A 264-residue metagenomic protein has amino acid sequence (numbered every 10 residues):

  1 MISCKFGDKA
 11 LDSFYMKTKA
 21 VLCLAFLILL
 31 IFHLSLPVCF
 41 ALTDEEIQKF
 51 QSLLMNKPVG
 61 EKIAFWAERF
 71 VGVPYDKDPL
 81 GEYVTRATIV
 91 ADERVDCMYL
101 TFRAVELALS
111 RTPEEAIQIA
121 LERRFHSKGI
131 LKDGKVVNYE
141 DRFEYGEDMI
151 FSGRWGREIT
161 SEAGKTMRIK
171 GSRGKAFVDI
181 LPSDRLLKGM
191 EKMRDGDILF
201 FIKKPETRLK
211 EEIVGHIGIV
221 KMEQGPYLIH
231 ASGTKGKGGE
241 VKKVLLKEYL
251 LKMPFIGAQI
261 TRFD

Functional and structural regions predicted by a protein language model:
K5, K9-D12: Short, positively charged and aromatic/hydrophobic N-terminal segments
S13-A20: Positively charged n-region of N-terminal signal peptides that target proteins for export
L24-S35: Bacterial N-terminal signal peptides
F40-K170, K175, L209-K210: N-terminal capping segments
T166-R208: A mid-sequence, solvent-exposed acidic-amphipathic segment
G196-I198, V220-D264: Low-complexity, Gly/Ser/Thr/Pro-rich intrinsically disordered linker/tail segments
E212-H216: Short, surface-exposed coil-to-beta transition loops
